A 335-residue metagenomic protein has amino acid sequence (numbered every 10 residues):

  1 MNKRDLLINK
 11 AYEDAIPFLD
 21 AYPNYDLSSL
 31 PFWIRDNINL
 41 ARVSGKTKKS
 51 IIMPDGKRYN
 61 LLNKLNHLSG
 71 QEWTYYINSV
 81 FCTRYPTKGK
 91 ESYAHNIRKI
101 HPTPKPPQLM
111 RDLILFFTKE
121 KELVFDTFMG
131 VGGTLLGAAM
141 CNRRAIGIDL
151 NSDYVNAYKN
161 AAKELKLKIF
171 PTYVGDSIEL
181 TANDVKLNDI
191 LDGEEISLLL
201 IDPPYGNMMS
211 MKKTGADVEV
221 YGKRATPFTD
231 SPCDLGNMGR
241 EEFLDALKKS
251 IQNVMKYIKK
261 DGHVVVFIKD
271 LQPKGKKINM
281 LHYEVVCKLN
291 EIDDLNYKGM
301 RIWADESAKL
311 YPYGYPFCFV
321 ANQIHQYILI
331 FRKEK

Functional and structural regions predicted by a protein language model:
M1-K335: Class I S-adenosyl-L-methionine-dependent methyltransferase catalytic core
